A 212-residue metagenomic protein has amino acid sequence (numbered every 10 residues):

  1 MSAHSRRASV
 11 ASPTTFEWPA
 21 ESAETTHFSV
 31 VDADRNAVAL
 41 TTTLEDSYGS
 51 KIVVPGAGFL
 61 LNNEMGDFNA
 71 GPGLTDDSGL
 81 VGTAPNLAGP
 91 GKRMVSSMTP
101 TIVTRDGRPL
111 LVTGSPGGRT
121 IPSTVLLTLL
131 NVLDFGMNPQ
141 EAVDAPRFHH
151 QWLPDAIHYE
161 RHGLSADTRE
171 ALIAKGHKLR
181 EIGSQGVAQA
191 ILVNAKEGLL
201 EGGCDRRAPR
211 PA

Functional and structural regions predicted by a protein language model:
M1-L44, V53-A57, E64, P72-L74 (+1 more regions): Internal maturation/activation junctions in enzymes
M1-S22, D32, D67, P90-S97 (+5 more regions): C-terminal catalytic domains of large/alpha subunits in multi-subunit enzymes
E45-S47, G117-G118: A short acidic/small-residue loop/turn micro-motif
S47-Y48, F68: Short beta-strands and strand-coil junctions in structured, solvent-facing domains, enriched
G73-T101: Flexible, small-/acidic-enriched active-site or ligand-binding loops
